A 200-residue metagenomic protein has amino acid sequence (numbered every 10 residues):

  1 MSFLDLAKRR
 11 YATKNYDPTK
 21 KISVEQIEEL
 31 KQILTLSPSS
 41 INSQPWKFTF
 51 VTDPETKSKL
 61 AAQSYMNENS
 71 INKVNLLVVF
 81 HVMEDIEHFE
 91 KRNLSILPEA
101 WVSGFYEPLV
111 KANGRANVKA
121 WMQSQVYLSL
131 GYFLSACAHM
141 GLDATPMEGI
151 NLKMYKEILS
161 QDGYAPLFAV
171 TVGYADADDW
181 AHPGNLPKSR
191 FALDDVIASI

Functional and structural regions predicted by a protein language model:
M1-K20, Q26, I33: N-terminal targeting/leader regions
D5-A7, Y11-N15, L167-I200: C-terminal helix-cap and adjacent tail motif
I22, E55, I150-N151: Short beta->alpha linker loops
L34-L36, V78, A100-W101, Y106-I158 (+1 more regions): Small-aliphatic-rich amphipathic alpha-helix that forms the alpha element of a beta-alpha
P38-N42: Glycine-rich phosphate/pyrophosphate-binding beta-alpha loops
S43-W46, L142, L167: Short secondary-structure junction motifs
T49-S124: Glycine/small-residue-rich phosphate/adenosyl-binding loop
E68-I71, L77-F80, Q161-A181: A glycine-rich helix N-cap at a beta->alpha junction
